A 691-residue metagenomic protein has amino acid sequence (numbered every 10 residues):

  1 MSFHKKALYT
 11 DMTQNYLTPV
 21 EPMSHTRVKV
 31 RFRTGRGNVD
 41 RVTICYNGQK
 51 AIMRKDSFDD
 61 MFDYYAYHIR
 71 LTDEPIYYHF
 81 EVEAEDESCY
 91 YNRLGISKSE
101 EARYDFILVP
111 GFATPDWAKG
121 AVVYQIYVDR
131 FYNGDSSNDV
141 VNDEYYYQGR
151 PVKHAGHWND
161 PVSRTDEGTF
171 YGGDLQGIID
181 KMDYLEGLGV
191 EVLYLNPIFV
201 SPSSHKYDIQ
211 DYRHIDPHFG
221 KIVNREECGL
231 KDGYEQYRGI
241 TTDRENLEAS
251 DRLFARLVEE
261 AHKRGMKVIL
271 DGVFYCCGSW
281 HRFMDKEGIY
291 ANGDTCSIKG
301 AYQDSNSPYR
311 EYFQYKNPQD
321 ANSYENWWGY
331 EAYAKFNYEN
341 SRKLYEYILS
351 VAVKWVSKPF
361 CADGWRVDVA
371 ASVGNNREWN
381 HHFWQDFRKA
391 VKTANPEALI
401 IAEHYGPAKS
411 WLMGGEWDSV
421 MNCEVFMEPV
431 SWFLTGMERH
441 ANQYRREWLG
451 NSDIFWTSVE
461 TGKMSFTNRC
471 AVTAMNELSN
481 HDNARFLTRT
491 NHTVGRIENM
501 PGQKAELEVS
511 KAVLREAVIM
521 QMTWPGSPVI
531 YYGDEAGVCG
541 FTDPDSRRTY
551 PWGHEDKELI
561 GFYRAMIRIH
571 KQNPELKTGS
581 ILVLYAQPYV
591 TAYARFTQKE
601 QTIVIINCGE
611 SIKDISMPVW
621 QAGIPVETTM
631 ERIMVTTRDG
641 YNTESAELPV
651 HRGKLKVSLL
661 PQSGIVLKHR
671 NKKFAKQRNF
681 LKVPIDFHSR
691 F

Functional and structural regions predicted by a protein language model:
M1-Y127, N133, V141-N142, Q148 (+4 more regions): Carbohydrate-interacting/catalytic domains
F32, I126, L185, L195 (+10 more regions): Conserved, mostly hydrophobic/aromatic
N38, V122, G189, D208 (+2 more regions): Short loop/turn motifs at secondary-structure junctions
W117, W280, A352, P359-C361 (+8 more regions): Conserved alpha/beta catalytic core and glycan-binding cleft of carbohydrate-active enzymes
G120, L188-L193, K263-I269, C361-W365 (+3 more regions): Loop/turn elements at helix/coil->beta-strand transitions in domains of secreted/extracellular proteins
V128-E191, I198-P359, F387, T393: Substrate-binding/active-site clefts of carbohydrate-active enzymes
V128-R130, L193-H205, D271-H281, D368-V373 (+3 more regions): Short, solvent-exposed turn/loop segments enriched in Gly/Ser/Thr/Pro and often Arg
E167-D174, K286, N292-T295, Y302-K343 (+3 more regions): Extended substrate-binding grooves/exosites of carbohydrate-active enzymes
